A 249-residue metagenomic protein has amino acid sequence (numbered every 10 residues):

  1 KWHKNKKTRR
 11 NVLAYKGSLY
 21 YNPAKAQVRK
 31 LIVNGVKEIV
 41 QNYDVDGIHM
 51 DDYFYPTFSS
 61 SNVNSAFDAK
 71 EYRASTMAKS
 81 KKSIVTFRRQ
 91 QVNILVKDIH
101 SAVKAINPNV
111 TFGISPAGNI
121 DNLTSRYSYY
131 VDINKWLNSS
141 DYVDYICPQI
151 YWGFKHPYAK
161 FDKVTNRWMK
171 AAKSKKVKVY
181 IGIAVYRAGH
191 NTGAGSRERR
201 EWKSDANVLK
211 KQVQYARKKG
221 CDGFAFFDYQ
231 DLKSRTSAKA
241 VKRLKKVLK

Functional and structural regions predicted by a protein language model:
K1-N42: Active-site-adjacent "subsite" loops/lids of carbohydrate-active enzymes
K1-Y15, D52-K79, R197-E201: Aromatic- and acidic-residue-enriched segments that line the glycan-binding/catalytic groove of carbohydrate-active
Y21-P23, A74-Q90, D121-L123, Y151-F154: Surface-exposed cleft-lining segments at the edges of enzyme active sites
Q27-I39, T124-D141, F161, E201-R217: Short, acidic/polar
I32, I39, I48-D51, V103 (+5 more regions): Conserved, mostly hydrophobic/aromatic
H49, F58, A105-I106, T111-C147 (+3 more regions): Substrate-binding cleft/loops of secretory-pathway carbohydrate-active enzymes
H49-T57, K81-Y129, K176-Y186: Aromatic-lined carbohydrate-recognition surfaces of secreted/lumenal glycan-active proteins
N138-Y158, W168-K249: Substrate-binding cleft of secreted/luminal carbohydrate-active enzymes
